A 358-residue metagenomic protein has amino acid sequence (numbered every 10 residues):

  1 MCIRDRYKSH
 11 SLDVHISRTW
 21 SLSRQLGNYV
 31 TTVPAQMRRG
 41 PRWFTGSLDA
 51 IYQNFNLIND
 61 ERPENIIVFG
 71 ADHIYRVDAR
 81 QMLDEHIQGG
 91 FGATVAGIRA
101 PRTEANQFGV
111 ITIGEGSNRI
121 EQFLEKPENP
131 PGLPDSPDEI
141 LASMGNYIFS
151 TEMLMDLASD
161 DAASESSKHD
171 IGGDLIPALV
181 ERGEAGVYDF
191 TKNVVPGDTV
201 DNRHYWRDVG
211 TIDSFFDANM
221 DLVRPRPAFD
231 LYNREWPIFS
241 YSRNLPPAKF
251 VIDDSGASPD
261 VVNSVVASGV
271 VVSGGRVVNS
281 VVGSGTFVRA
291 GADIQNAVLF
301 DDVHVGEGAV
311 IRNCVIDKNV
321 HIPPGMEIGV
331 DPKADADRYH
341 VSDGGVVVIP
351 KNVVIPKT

Functional and structural regions predicted by a protein language model:
M1-V223, D335-N352, K357-T358: Unchanged
E152, S159-T358: Left-handed beta-helix
